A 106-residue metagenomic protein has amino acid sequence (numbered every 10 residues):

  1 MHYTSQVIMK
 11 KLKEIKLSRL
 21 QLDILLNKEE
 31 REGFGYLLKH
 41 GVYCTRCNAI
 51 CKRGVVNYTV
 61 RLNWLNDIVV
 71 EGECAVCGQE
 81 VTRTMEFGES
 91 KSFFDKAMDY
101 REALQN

Functional and structural regions predicted by a protein language model:
H2-G41, T84-N106: Short, intrinsically disordered terminal segments enriched in charged and Pro/Gly residues
E29-E32, V56-V60: Short secondary-structure capping micro-motifs at structural edges
L37-C44, V69-E71: Residues immediately within or flanking Cys/His clusters that coordinate Zn2+ in small zinc-binding modules
C44-N48, C74-C77: Short cysteine-rich clusters marking metal-coordination/redox-active sites
I50-R53, V81: Cys/His-rich microdomains that often coordinate metals
G54-Y58, T84-E86: Short Cys/His-rich "knuckle" micro-motifs
Y58-E71: Short linker/helix segments within small regulatory modules
G72-T84: Short Fe-S-cluster ligation motifs
